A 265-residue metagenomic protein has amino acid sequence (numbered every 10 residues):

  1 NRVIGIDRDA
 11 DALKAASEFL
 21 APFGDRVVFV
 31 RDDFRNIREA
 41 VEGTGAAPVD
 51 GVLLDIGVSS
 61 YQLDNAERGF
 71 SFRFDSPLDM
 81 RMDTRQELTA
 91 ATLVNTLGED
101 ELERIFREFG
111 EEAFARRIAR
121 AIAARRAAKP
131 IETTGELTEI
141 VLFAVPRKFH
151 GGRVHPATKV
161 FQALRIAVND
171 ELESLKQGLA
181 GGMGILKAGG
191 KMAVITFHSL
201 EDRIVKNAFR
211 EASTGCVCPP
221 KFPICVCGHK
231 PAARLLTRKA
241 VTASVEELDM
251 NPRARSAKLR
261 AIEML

Functional and structural regions predicted by a protein language model:
N1-L265: S-adenosyl-L-methionine-dependent methyltransferase catalytic core, i.e., the SAM/SAH-binding region
